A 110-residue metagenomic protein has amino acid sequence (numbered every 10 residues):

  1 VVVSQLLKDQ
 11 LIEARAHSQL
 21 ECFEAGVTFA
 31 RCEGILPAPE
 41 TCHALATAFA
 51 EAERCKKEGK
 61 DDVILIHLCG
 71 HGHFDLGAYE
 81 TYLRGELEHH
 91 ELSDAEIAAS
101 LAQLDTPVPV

Functional and structural regions predicted by a protein language model:
V1-I35, P39, T81-V110: Active-site/ligand-binding loops adjacent to catalytic centers
Q19-L83: Claisen-condensing/thiolase-fold acyl-transfer catalytic domains that form or cleave C-C bonds in fatty acid
